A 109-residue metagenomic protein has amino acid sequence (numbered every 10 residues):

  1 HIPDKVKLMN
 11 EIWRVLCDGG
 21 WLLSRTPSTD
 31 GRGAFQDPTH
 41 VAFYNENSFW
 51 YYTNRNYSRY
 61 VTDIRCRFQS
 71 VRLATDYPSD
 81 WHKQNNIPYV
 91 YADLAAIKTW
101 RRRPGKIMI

Functional and structural regions predicted by a protein language model:
H1-D30: Conserved SAM-binding loop
I12, G19-W21, V41, E46 (+1 more regions): Extracellular structured ligand-interaction cores
S28-D30, R55, K98: Short, flexible active-site-adjacent loop segments at beta-strand->alpha-helix junctions, enriched in small/polar
D30-F35, R101-P104: Short catalytic/ligand-binding loop motif for oxyanion handling, primarily in non-cytosolic enzymes, centered on
G33-P38, D80-Q84: Acidic pyrophosphate-coordinating catalytic loop
F35-R67: Conserved Class I S-adenosyl-L-methionine
Q69-V71: N-terminal nucleotide-handling cores and adjacent loading/scaffold lobes of large enzymes and macromolecular assemblies
D76-I109: Core SAM-dependent methyltransferase catalytic element
